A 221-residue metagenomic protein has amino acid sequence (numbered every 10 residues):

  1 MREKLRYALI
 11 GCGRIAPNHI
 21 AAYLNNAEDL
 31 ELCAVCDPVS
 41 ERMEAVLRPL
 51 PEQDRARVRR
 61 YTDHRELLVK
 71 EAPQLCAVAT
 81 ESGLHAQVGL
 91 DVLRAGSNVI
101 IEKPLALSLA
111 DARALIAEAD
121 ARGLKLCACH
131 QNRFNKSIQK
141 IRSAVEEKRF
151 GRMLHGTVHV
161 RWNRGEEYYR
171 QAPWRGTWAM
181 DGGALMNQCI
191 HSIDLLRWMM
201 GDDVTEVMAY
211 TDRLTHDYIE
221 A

Functional and structural regions predicted by a protein language model:
M1-Q53: N-terminal Rossmann-like dinucleotide-binding module
G11, N132-Y218: Predominantly a Rossmann-like dinucleotide-binding segment in NAD(P)-dependent oxidoreductases
H19, A56-E118: Beta-loop-alpha module in the N-terminal Rossmann-like domain of NAD(P)-dependent dehydrogenases, especially those
A34, Q74-L75, H155: Short, Asp-centered acidic motifs that coordinate Mg2+ and/or phosphate in catalytic or ligand-binding sites
L84, P104, C127-F134: Rossmann-like NAD(P)(H) cofactor-binding subdomain of soluble oxidoreductases
A114-Q131, G151-V158: Rossmann-fold dehydrogenase core element
